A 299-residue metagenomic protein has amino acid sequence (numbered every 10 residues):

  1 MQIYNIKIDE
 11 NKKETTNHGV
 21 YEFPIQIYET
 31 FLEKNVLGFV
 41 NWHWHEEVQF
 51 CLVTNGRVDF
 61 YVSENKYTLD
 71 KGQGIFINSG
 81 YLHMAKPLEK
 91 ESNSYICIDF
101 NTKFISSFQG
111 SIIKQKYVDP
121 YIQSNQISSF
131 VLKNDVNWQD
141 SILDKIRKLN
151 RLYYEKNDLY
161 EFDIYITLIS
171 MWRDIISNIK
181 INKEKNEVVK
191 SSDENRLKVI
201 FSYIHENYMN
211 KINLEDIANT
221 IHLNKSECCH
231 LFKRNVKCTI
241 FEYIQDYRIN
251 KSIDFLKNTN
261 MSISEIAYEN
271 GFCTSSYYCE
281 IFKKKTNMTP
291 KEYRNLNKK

Functional and structural regions predicted by a protein language model:
M1-G74, G80-Y81, E89, Q115 (+3 more regions): Generic protein-terminus/edge-of-domain signal
T54, Q126, L143-Y154, F201 (+2 more regions): Regular secondary-structure segments
G80-F104, G110-I113: Ligand-binding loop in jelly-roll beta-barrel domains
P120-V188: An amphipathic alpha-helical interaction segment
Q139-L143, R147, E194, K198 (+1 more regions): Amphipathic alpha-helical repeat elements characteristic of tetratricopeptide repeat
D174-K180, V199-I249, T259-M261, E265-L296: Basic/polar phosphate-binding segments, predominantly the helix-turn-helix DNA-binding elements of transcriptional
E187-N195: Intrinsic-disorder/low-complexity linker and hinge segments
